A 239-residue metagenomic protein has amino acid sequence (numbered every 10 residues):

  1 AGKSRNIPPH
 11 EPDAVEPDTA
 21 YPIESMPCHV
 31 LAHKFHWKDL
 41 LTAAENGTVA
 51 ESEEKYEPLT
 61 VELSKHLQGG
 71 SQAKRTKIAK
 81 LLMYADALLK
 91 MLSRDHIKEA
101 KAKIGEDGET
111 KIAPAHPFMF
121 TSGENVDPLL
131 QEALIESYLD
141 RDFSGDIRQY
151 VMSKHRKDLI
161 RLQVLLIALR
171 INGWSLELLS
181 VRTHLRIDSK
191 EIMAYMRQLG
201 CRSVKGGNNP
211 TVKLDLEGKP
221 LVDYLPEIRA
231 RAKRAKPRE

Functional and structural regions predicted by a protein language model:
A1-S144, E227-R231: Long Lys/Arg-rich low-complexity intrinsically disordered regions in nucleic-acid-associated proteins
I147-M152: Intrinsic, low-complexity N-terminal interaction/targeting segments
H155-E239: Membrane-proximal bilayer-interacting regions
